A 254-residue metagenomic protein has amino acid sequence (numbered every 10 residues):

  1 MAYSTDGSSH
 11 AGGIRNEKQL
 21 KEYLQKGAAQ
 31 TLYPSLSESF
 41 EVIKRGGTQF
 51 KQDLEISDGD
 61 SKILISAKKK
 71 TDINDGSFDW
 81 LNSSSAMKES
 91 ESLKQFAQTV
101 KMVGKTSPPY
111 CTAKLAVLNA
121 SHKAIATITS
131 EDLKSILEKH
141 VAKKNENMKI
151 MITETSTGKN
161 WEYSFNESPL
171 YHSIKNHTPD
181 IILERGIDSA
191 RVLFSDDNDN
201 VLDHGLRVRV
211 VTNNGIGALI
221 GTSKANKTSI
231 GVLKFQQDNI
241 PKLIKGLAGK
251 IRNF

Functional and structural regions predicted by a protein language model:
M1-A2, F254: Non-Sec secretion/translocation targeting segments of pathogen effectors
Y3-A11, K18, K26-A28, D60-A225 (+2 more regions): Catalytic cores of nucleic-acid endonucleases
Y23: Active-site nucleophile-adjacent alpha helix/oxyanion-hole segment immediately C-terminal to the catalytic cysteine
K26-G59: A short acidic/basic microdomain associated with nuclease active sites
A225-F254: Protruding loop/beta-arch "assembly-hinge" segments enriched in small, turn-prone residues
